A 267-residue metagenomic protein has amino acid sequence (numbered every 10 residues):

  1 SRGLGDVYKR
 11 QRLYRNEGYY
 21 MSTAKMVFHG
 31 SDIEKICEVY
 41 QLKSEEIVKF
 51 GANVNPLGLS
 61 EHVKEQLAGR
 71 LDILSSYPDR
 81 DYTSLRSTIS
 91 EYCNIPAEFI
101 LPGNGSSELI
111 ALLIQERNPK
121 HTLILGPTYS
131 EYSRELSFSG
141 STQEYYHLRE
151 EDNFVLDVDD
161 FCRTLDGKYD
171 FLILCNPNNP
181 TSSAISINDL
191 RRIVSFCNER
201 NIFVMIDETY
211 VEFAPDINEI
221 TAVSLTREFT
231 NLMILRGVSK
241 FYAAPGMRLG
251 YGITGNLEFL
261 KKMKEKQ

Functional and structural regions predicted by a protein language model:
S1-Y8: Short, small-residue-biased leader/transition segments that mark boundaries at the very start of proteins
V7, N176-N179: Flexible low-complexity scaffold tracts in large eukaryotic assembly proteins
Y14, E116-L174: PLP-dependent aminotransferase-like
Y14-S76: N-terminal "arm"/small-domain region of PLP-dependent enzymes with the aminotransferase-like
E45-E46, P96-I100, H121, N201 (+2 more regions): Short acidic capping loops at alpha-helix termini that bridge into adjacent secondary structure
P78, S90-L112: Short loop-beta-helix segment that forms the pyridoxal 5′-phosphate
D81, R227-Q267: Conserved core segment of the aminotransferase class I/II
V155-K168, P180-V204, E208-F241: Active-site pre-lysine segment of PLP-dependent enzymes
